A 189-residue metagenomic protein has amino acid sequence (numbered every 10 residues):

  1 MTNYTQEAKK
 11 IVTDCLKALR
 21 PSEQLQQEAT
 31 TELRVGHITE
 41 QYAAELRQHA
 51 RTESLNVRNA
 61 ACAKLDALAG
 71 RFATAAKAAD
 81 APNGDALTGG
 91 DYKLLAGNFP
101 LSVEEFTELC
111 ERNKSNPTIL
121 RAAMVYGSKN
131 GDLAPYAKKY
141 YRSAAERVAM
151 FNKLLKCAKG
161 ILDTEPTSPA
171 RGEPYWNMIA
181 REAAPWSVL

Functional and structural regions predicted by a protein language model:
T2-T13, Q41-Y136: Long, charge-patterned amphipathic interaction tracts in eukaryotic proteins
V12-Q26, S54, R58-L65, A79 (+4 more regions): Long amphipathic alpha-helices with heptad-repeat character, especially coiled-coil-forming segments used
L25-E28, E105: Positively charged, hydrophobic/aromatic-enriched amphipathic segments
T30-Q41, P166-A170: Charged, low-complexity interaction regions
G84-G90, E104, G160, A170 (+1 more regions): C-terminal helical accessory/scaffold domains
T107-T164, S168-R171: The transition from N-terminal targeting/processing segments to the mature protein
D163-L189: Charge-dense, extended regions
